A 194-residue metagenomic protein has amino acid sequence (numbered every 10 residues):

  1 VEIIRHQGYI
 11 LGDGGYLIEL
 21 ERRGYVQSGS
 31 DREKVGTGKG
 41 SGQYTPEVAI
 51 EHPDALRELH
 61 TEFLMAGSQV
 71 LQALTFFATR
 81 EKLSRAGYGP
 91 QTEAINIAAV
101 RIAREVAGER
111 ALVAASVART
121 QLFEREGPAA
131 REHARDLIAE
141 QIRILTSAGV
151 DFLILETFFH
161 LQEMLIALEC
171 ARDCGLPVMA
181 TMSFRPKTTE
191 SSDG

Functional and structural regions predicted by a protein language model:
V1-G194: Domain-level signal for soluble alpha/beta catalytic cores
